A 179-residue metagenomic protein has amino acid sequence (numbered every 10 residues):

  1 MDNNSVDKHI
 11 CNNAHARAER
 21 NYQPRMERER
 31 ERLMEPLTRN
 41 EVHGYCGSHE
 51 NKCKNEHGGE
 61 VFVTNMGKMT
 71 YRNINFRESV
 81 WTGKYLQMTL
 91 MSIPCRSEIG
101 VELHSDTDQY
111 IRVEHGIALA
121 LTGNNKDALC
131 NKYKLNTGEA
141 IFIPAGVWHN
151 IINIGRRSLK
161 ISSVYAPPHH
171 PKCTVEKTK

Functional and structural regions predicted by a protein language model:
M1-Y85, G100, Y133, K179: A short, N-terminal "cap"/entry segment at the start of jelly-roll beta-barrel domains of the cupin/DSBH fold
S5, H9, N55, I152-K179: Double-stranded beta-helix
I74, Q87-D106: Conserved short histidine dyad/triad with adjacent acidic residue
S79, M88-S92, Y110, K132 (+2 more regions): Conserved hydrophobic/aromatic beta-strand scaffold that supports enzyme active sites
L86, C95, D106, I117 (+2 more regions): A generic "binding-loop/recognition-motif" signal
I99-V101, A120-L121, K132, I143 (+1 more regions): Short beta-strand His + acidic residue motifs that chelate non-heme Fe in jelly-roll/DSBH and cupin folds
D106-N124: Glycine- and acidic-residue-biased ligand/ion/polar-headgroup-sensing regions
N125-A145: Short acidic-glycine-tyrosine-enriched beta hairpin
